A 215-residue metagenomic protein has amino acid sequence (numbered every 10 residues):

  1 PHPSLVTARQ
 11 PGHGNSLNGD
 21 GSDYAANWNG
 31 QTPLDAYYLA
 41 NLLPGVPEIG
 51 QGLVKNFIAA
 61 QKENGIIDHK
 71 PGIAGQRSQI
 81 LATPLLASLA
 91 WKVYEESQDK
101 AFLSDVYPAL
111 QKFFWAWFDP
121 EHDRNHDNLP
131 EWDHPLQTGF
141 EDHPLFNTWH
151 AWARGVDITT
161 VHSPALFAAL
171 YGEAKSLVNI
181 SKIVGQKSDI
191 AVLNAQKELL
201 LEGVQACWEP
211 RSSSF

Functional and structural regions predicted by a protein language model:
P1-Q111, H162: Substrate-binding groove/exosite segments of carbohydrate-active enzymes
Y24, N64, D68-L85, W115-A195: The feature captures the catalytic groove of carbohydrate-active enzymes
V46-A59, K100-F118, A169, E173 (+1 more regions): Extended, well-ordered alpha-helical scaffold segments
Q205-R211: Long, K/E/R/D-enriched contiguous segments that form extended
S214-F215: Surface-exposed beta-loop-beta
